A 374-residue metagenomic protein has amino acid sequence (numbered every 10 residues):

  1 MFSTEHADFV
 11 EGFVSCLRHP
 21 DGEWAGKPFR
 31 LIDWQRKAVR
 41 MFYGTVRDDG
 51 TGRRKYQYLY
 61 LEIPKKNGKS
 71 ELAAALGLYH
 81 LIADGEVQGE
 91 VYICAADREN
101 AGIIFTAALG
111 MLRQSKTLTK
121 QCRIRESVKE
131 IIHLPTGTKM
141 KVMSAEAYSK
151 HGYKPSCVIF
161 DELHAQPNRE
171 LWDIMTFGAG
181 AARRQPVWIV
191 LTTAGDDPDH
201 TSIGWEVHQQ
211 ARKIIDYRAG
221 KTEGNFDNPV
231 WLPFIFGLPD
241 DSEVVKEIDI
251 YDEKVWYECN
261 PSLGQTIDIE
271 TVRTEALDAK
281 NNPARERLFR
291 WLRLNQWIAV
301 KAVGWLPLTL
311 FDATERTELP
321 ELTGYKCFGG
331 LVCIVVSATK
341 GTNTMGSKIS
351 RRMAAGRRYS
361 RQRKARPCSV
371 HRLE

Functional and structural regions predicted by a protein language model:
M1-L331, M345: Phosphate/NTP-binding elements of NTP-utilizing enzymes
A74-I82, V336-R351, V370: Acidic, metal-ligating active-site segments
M111, L134-T136, N343-E374: Nucleic-acid-processing active sites and adjacent nucleic-acid-binding tracks, predominantly divalent metal-dependent
